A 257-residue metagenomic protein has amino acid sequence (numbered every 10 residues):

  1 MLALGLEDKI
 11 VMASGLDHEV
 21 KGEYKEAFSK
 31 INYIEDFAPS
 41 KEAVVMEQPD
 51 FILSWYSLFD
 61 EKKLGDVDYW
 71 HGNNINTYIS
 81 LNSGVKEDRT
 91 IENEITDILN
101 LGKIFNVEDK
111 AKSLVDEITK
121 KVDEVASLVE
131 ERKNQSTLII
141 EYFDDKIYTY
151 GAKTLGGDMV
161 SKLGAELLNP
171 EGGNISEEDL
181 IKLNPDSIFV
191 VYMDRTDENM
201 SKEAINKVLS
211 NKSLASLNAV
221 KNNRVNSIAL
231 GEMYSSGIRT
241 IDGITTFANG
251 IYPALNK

Functional and structural regions predicted by a protein language model:
M1-E47, F51-S57, L168: A short, structured surface patch at a secondary-structure boundary
M1-L2, I104-L163: Basic- and aromatic-lined ligand-binding clefts that recognize polyanionic substrates
L2, E42-M46, D68, E92-K103 (+8 more regions): Solvent-exposed, polar/charged alpha-helical surfaces in well-ordered, non-transmembrane soluble domains, broadly
V11-S14, F51-W55, T77-L81, S136-E141 (+3 more regions): Structural recognition of the beta-strand scaffold that forms the well-ordered cores of secreted hydrolase catalytic
L16-K30, T149-S176: Alpha-helical, coiled-coil/dimerization segments enriched in small aliphatic residues
K41-S54, E177-M193: Proline-aspartate-enriched helix->loop->beta-strand connector
Y56-G65, I75-N100, N134-L155: Extracytoplasmic ligand-binding site segments that recognize negatively charged/polar headgroups
D88-K103, K112, D116, V190-K257: Structured C-terminal subdomain patch of bacterial secreted/periplasmic proteins
